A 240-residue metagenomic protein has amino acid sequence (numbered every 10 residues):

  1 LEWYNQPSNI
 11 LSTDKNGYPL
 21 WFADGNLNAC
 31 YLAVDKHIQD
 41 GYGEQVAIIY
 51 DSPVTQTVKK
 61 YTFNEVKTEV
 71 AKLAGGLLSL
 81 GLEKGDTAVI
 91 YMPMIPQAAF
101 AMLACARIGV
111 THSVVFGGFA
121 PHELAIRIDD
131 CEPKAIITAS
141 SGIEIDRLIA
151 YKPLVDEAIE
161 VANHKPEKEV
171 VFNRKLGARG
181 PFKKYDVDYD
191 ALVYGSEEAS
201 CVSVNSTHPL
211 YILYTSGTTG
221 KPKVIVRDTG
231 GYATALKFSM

Functional and structural regions predicted by a protein language model:
L1-K60, E65-T68, K72, I159 (+3 more regions): N-lobe entry segment of adenylate-forming
C30, E44, I48-M102, A120 (+5 more regions): Conserved AMP-binding/adenylate-forming core of the ANL superfamily
D35-K36, L78, P96-F116, E123-A125 (+2 more regions): Hydrophobic alpha-helical segments in the ANL/AMP-binding
E44-V46, E169-F172, P181-Y214, K221 (+2 more regions): Conserved pre-ATP/AMP-binding loop-to-beta segment of ANL
A71-G75, D129, G220, K237-F238: Solvent-exposed alpha-helix faces
A88, C105, P209, T215-T218 (+1 more regions): Conserved S/T- and glycine-rich ATP-binding loop of Class I adenylate-forming
L103, R107-D190: Structural core segment of the AMP-binding/adenylate-forming
V110-S113, I128-S140, L210-L213, V224-M240: AMP-binding/adenylate-forming
